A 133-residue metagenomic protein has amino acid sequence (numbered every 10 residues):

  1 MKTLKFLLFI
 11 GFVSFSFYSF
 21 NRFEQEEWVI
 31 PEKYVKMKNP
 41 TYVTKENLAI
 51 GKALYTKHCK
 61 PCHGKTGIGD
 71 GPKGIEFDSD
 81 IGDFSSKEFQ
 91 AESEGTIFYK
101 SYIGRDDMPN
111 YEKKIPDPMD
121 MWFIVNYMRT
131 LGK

Functional and structural regions predicted by a protein language model:
M1-F6: Positively charged n-region of N-terminal signal peptides that target proteins for export
L8-S16: Bacterial N-terminal signal peptides
F15-E26: Bacterial Sec-dependent signal peptides at the C-terminal "C-region" and cleavage site
E24-L54: Electrostatic cytochrome c docking/interface patches
K45-I68, Y102-I103: Sequence/structural segment immediately N-terminal to covalent heme-attachment motifs in c-type and related
L48-T56, I75, A91-G95, R105 (+1 more regions): Sequence context surrounding c-type heme c attachment/ligation sites in exported
S79-G95, Y111-M121: Electron-transfer interface patches adjacent to heme c in soluble/periplasmic c-type cytochromes and di-/multiheme
K100-S101, R105, E112-K133: C-terminal capping alpha-helices of c-type cytochrome domains
